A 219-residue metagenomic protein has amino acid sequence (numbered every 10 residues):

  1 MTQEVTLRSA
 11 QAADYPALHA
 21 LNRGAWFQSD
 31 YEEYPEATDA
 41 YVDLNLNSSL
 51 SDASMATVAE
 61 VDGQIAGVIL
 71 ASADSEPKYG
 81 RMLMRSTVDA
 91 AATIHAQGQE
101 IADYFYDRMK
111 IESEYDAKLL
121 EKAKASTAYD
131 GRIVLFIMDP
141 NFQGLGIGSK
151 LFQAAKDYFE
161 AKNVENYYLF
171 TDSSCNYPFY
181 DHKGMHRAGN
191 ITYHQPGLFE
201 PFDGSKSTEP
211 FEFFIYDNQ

Functional and structural regions predicted by a protein language model:
T6-A20, A73-D74: A short beta-loop-alpha structural element at the N-terminal edge of CoA-dependent acyl/N-acetyltransferase catalytic
A20-E36, N47-S48, A73: Helix-loop element at the rim of GNAT/NAT acetyltransferase active sites that forms part of the acceptor-substrate
Y34-A56, E60-D62, A66, L70 (+1 more regions): Active-site rim helix/loop that mediates acceptor-substrate recognition in acyltransferases
E76-G131, H194-G204: Conserved acyl-donor/pantetheine-binding loop and adjacent beta-alpha core of acyl/acetyltransferases and related
L119, S149, S173-N190, H194: Conserved active-site alpha-helix within GNAT-family acetyltransferase domains
D130-G131, F159-D172: Conserved GNAT acetyl-CoA-binding A-motif
V134-Q143, Y168-P178, Y193-L198: Conserved beta-strand-loop-alpha-helix junction that forms the acyl-donor binding cleft
M138, G144-D157, H182: Conserved acetyl-CoA-binding loop-helix of GNAT-fold acetyltransferases
